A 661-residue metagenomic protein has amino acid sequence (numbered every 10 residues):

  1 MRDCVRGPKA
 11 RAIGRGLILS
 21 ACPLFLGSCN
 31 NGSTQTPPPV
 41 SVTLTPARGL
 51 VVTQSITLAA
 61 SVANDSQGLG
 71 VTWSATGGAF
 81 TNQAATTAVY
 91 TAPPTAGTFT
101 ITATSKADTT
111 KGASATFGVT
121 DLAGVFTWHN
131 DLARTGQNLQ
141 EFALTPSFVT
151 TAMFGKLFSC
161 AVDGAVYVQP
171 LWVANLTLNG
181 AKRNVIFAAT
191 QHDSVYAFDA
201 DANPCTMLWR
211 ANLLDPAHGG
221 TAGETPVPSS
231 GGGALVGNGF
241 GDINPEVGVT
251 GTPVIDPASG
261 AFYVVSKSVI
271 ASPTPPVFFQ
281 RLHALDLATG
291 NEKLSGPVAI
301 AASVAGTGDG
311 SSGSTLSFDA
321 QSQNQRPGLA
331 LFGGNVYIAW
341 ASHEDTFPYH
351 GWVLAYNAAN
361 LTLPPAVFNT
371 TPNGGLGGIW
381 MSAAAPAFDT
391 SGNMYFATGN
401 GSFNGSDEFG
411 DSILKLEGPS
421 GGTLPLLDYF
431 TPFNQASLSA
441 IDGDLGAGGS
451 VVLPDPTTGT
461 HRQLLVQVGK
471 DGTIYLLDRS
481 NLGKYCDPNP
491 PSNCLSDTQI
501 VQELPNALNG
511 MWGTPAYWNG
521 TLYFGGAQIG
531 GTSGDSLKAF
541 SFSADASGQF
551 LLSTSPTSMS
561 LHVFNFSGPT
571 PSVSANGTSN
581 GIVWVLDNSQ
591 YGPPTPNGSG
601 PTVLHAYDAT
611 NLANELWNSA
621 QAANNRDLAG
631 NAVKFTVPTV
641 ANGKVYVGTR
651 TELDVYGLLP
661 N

Functional and structural regions predicted by a protein language model:
P23-T43, S114-T116: Bacterial Sec-dependent N-terminal signal peptides
R48-Q54: Short, solvent-exposed loop/linker segments at the N-terminal edge of repeated beta-sheet extracellular domains
A59-D65: Acidic, Ser/Thr
S66-G77, A113-S114: Short, well-ordered beta-strand segments
S74-V89: Low-complexity "stalk/linker" and mucin-like segments enriched in Ser/Thr/Pro/Ala/Gly
G97-K106: A short beta-strand micro-motif common to beta-rich folds, especially ectodomain repeats
K106-A113: Short, exposed coil/turn segments at beta-strand boundaries within extracellular/luminal domains
D121-G418, L424-P456, R462-C486, W512-G530 (+5 more regions): Mobile, glycine-rich extracellular loop/lid and propeptide segments that shape or gate substrate/ligand access
